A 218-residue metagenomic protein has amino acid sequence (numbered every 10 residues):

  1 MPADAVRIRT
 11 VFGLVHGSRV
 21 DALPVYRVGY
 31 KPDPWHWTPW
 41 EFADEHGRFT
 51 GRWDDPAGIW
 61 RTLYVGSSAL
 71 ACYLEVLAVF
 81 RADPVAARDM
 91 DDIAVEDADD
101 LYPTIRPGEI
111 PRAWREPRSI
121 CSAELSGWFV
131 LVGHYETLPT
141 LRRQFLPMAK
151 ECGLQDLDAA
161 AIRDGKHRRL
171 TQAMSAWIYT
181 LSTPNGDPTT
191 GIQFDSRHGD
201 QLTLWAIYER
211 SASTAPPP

Functional and structural regions predicted by a protein language model:
M1-R52, V85-P218: Active-site and NAD+-binding cores of ADP-ribose-processing enzymes
T50-P84: Extended catalytic/binding region for NAD+/ADP-ribose chemistry, centered on the ART fold
